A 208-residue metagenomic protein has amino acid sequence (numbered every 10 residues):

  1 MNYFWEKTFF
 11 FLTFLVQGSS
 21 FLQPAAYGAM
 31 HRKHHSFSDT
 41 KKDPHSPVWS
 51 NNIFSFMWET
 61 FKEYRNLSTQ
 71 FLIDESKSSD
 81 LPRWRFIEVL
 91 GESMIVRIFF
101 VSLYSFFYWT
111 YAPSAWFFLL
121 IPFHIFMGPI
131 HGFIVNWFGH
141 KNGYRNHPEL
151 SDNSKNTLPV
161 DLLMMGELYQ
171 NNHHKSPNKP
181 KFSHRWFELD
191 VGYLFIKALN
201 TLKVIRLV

Functional and structural regions predicted by a protein language model:
M1-I134, F138, Y169, N178-V208: Non-catalytic, topology-defining segments of multipass membrane proteins
S36-T40, G143-Y144, N153: Short amphipathic alpha-helical surface micro-motifs
S78-R85, R145-Y169, K175-S176: Active-site-proximal inter-transmembrane loops
W137-R145: A cytosolic-side transmembrane-helix exit/cap motif
K141, M164, D190: Short glycine/serine/threonine-biased micro-segments
